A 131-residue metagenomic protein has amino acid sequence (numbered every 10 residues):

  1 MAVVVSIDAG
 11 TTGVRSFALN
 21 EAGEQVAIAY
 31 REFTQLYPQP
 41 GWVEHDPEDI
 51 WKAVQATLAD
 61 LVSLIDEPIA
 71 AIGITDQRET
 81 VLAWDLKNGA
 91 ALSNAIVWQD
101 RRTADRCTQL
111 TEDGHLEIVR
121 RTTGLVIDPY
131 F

Functional and structural regions predicted by a protein language model:
M1-S93, R121: N-terminal glycine/serine-rich phosphate-binding loop of ATP-dependent small-molecule kinases, especially carbohydrate
A83-F131: Glycine-rich phosphate-binding loop and adjoining helix at the ATP-binding site of ATP-dependent phosphoryl-transfer
